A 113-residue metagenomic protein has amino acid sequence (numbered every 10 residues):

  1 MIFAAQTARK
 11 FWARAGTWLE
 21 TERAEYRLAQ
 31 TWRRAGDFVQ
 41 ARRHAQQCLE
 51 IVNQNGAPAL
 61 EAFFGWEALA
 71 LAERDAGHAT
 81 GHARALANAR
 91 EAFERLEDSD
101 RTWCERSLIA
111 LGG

Functional and structural regions predicted by a protein language model:
A4-A5, E25, W66: TPR repeat positional signature
A5-A13, Q46-Q54, A87-D98: Amphipathic alpha-helical segments of tetratricopeptide repeats
F11, T31, A72-D75: Residue-level signature for tetratricopeptide repeat
